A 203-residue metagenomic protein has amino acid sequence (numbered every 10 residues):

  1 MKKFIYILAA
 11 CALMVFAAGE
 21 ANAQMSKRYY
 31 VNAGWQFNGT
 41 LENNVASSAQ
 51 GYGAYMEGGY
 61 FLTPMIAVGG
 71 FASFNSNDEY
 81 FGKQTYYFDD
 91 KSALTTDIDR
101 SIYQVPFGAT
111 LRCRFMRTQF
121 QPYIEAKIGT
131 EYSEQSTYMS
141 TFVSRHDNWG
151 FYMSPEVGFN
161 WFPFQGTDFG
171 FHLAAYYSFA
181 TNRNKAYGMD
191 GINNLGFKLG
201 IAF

Functional and structural regions predicted by a protein language model:
M1-K27: Cleavable N-terminal export/targeting peptides
K3-F4, M65, C113, L199: Hydrophobic alpha-helical segments, especially transmembrane helices and their immediate juxtamembrane helical caps
A21-L62, A67-V68, K185, I192 (+1 more regions): Short glycine/proline- and aromatic-enriched beta-strand/turn motifs that initiate or cap beta-hairpins
M25, V45-Q50, T96-Y103, E134 (+2 more regions): Replace "Gram-negative outer membrane beta-barrel proteins" with "bacterial and organellar outer membrane beta-barrel
K27, Y52, A109, E125 (+4 more regions): First exposed extracellular module after export/assembly in secreted or surface-exposed proteins
V31, F37, E57-S140, G150-M153 (+1 more regions): Gram-negative (and chloroplast) outer-membrane scaffold detector with strong preference for beta-barrel transmembrane
L41-N43, L111, Y138-M139, N182-K185: A short, acidic/glycine-rich surface segment
S76-K83, G158-F203: Predominantly the C-terminal beta-signal and adjacent terminal strand-loop region of outer-membrane beta-barrel
